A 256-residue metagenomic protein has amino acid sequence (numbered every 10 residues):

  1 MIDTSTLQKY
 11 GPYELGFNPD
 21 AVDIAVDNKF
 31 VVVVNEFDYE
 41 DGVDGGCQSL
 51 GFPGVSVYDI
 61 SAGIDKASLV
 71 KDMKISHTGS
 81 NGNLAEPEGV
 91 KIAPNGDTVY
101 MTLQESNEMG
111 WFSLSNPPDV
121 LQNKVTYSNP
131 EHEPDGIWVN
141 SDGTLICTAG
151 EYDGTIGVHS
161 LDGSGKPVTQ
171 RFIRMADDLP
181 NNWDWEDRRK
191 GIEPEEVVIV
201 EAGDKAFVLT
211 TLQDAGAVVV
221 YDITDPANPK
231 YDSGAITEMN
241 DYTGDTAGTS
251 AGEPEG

Functional and structural regions predicted by a protein language model:
M1-S5, S49-A62, V158-L161: Beta-propeller blade signature
F17-P19, N81-K91, P130-S141, D184-I199 (+1 more regions): Signature of short aromatic-glycine-proline-rich micro-motifs recurring in repeat-based ectodomains
I24-N28, P94-G96, S141-G143, E201-K205: Residue-level detector of Asp-centered blade-edge/turn motifs that repeat once per structural unit in beta-propeller
V33-P53: Short, conserved, GDST-rich strand-edge loop motifs in beta-rich repeat architectures
E36-D38, Q104-E105, E151-Y152, T211-D214: Short loop/turn segments immediately following the C-termini of beta-strands
E40-D41, V55, N107-M109, G154-I156 (+1 more regions): Structural signal for beta-propeller blades
A62-A85, V120-P130, S164-R189, S233-G252: Surface-exposed loop and turn segments in beta-propeller and other repeat-based domains that flank or scaffold
